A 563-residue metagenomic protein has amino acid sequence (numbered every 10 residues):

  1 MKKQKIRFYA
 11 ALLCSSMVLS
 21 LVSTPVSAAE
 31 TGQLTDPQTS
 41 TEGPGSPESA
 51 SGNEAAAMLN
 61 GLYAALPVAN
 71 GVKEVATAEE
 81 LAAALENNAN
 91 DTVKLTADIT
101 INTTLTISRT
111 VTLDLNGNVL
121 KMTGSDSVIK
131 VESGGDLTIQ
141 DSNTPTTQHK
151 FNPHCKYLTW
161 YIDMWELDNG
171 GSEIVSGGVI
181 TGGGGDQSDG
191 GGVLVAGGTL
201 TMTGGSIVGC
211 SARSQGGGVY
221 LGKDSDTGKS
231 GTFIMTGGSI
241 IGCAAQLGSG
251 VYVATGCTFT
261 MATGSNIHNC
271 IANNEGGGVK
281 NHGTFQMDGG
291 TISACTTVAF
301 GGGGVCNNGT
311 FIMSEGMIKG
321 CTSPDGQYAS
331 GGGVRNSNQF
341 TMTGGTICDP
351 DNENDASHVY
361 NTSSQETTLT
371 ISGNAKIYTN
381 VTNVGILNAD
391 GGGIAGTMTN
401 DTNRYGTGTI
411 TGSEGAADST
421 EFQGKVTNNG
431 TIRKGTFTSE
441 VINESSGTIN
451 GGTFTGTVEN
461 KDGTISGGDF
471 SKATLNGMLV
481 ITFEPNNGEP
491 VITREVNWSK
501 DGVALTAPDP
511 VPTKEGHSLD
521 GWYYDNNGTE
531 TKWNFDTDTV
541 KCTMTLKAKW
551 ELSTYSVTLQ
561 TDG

Functional and structural regions predicted by a protein language model:
R7-V26: Sec-dependent N-terminal signal peptides of Gram-positive bacterial secreted proteins and lipoproteins
T24-E86: Low-complexity, acidic Ser/Thr/Pro-rich repeat tracts that form intrinsically disordered stalk/linker regions of very
A78-E79, T92-V111, L115-K121, A375 (+2 more regions): N-terminal extracellular ligand-recognition/capping segment immediately after the signal peptide
E80-E86, T100-S108, L113, S127 (+9 more regions): Short, T/G/N/S-enriched strand-turn elements that build extracellular solenoid repeat scaffolds
T100-T112, L120-D141, T146-Q148, H154-L167 (+12 more regions): Extracellular beta-strand-rich solenoid/capping regions of secreted or surface-exposed proteins that bind or remodel
L115-N118, D136-G182, T199-S211, K229-G242 (+10 more regions): Right-handed parallel beta-helix
G184-L194, G198, A212-L221, G231 (+9 more regions): Glycine-centered small-residue motifs that form tight turns and secondary-structure capping sites at repeat-unit
L475-G563: Secondary-structure capping and domain/repeat boundary segments
